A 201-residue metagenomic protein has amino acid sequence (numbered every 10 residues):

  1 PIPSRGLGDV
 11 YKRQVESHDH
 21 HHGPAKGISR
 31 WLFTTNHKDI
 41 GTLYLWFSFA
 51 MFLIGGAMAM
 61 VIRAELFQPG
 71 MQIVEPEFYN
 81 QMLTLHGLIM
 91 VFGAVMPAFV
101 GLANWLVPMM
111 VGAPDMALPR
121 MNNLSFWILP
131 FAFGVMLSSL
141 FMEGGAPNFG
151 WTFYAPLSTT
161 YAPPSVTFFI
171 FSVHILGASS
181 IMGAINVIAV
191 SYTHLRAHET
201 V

Functional and structural regions predicted by a protein language model:
P1-Y11, H194-V201: Single conserved hydrophobic/aromatic residue that forms the stacking wall/gate of nucleotide- or nucleobase-binding
K12-R196: ...captures the hydrophobic TM-helix bundle architecture rather than a specific catalytic motif, and can also fire on
